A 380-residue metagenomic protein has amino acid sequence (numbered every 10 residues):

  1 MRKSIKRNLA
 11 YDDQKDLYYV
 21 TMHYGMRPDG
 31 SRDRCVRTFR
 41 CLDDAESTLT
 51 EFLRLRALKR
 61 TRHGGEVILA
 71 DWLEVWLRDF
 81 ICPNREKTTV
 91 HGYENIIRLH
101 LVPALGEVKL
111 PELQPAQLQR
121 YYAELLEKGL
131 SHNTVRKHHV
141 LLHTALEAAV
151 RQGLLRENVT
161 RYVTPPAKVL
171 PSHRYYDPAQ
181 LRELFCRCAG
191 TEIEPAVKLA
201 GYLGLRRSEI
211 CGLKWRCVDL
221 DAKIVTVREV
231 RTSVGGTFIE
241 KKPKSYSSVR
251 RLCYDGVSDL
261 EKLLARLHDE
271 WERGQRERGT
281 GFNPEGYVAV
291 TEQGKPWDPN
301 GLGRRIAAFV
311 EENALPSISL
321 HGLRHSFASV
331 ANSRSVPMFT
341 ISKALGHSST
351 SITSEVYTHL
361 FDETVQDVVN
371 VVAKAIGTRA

Functional and structural regions predicted by a protein language model:
M1-L17: Short N-terminal "domain-start" leader segments that mark the transition from disordered tails or signal peptides into
D12-A116, R266-G286, E292: N-terminal DNA-binding module of tyrosine recombinases/phage integrases
Y24, R62-E66, L77-L154, V159 (+3 more regions): N-terminal core-binding DNA-recognition domain of tyrosine site-specific recombinases/integrases
R37, C41, A222-I224, K241-R266 (+1 more regions): C-terminal catalytic core of Y-nucleophile DNA break-rejoin enzymes
K128, H132, C186-E194, L203 (+3 more regions): Short, basic (Lys/Arg/His-rich) helix/loop patches that form interaction surfaces in the mid-to-C-terminal regions
H132, R136-H138, R151-L213, L220-D221 (+3 more regions): Basic, Lys/Arg- and aromatic-enriched nucleic-acid-binding interface segment
A167, R231-S233, L345-V371: Catalytic-site neighborhood detector that most strongly recognizes the C-terminal catalytic loop/helix of tyrosine
A222, S233-D259, E270, R276 (+3 more regions): C-terminal secondary-structure termini that scaffold catalytic or DNA-interacting sites
